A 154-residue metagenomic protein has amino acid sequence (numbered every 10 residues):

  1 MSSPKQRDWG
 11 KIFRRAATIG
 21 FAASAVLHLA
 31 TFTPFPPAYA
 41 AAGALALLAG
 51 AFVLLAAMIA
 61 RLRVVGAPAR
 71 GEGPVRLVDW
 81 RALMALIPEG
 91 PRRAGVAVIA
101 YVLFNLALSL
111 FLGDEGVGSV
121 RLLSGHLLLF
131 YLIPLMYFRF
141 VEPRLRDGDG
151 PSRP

Functional and structural regions predicted by a protein language model:
M1-V64, L123-G125: N-terminal first transmembrane alpha-helix
V26-P34, G95-L122: Alpha-helical transmembrane segments and their membrane-interface junctions in multi-pass membrane proteins
P34, R63-G66, F111-G116, V141-D149: Membrane-interfacial segments
F52-P74, F138-V141: Membrane-water interface of transmembrane alpha-helices
V65-R76, V96-L103, R144-P154: Juxtamembrane/interfacial segments around transmembrane helices
E72-P91: Short membrane-interface loop/juxtamembrane segments of multi-pass integral membrane proteins
A85-L110, L127-I133: Hydrophobic alpha-helical membrane segments
R121-P154: Alpha-helical transmembrane segments and their immediate juxtamembrane interface regions
